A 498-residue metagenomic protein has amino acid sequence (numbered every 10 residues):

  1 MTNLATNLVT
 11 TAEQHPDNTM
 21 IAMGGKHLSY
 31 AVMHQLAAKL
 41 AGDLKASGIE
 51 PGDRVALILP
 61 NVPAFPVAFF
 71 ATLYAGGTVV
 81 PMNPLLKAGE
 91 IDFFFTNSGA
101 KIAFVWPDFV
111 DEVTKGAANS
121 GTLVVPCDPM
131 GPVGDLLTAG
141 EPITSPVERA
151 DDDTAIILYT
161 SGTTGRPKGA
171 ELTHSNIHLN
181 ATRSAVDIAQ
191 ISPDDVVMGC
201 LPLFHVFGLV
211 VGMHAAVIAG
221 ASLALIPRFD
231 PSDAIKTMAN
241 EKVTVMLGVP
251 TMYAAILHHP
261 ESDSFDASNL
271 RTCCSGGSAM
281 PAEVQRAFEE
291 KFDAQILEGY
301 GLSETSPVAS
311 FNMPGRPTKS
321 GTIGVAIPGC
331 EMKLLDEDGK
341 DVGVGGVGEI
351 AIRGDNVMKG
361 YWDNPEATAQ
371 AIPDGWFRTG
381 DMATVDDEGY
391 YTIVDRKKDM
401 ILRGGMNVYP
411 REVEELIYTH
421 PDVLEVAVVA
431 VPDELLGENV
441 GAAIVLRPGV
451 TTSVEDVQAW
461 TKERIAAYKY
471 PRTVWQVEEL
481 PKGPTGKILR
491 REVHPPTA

Functional and structural regions predicted by a protein language model:
V9, D17-V62, P66-F70, K87-D92: Conserved AMP-binding/adenylate-forming core of the ANL superfamily
V9, G42, A46-S47, V67 (+4 more regions): Structural core segment of the AMP-binding/adenylate-forming
D17, E141-Y159, R166, Q190-V196: Conserved pre-ATP/AMP-binding loop-to-beta segment of ANL
S29-V32, A155-L179: Conserved AMP-binding A3 loop
L86, A103-V105, M238, M246 (+7 more regions): AMP-binding/adenylate-forming catalytic core of the ANL superfamily
H178-V196, F204-V245, H259-P260: Conserved AMP-binding/adenylation subdomain of ANL enzymes
V243-G248, L257-T318, E331: Gly/Ser/Thr-rich phosphate-binding loop
Y300, K333-A351, D387-E388, V450-V454 (+1 more regions): Conserved beta-loop-beta connector loops within the AMP-binding
